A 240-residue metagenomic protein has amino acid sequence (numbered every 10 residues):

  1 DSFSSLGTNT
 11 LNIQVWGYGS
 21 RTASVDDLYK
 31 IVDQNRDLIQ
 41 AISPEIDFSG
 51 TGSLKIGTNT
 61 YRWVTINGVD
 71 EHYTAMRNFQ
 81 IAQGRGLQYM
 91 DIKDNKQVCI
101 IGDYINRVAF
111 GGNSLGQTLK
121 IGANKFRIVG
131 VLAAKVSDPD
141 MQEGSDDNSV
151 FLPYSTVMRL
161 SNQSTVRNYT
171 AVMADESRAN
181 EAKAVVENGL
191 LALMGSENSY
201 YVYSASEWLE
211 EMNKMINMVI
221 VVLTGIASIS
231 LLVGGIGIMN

Functional and structural regions predicted by a protein language model:
D1, N213-N240: Hydrophobic alpha-helical transmembrane segments of multi-pass inner-membrane transport and secretion
D1-T65, H72-A75, R107, M158-N162 (+5 more regions): Hydrophobic, regular-secondary-structure patches
T10, L87, I105, A133 (+2 more regions): Short, flexible micro-motifs
W16-Y18, N59, M90-I92, V172-A174 (+1 more regions): Short strand-loop junctions, especially beta-strand C-caps/beta-turns that link beta-sheets to coils or alpha-helices
G17-S20, G102, D175, S230: Structured beta->alpha junctions
S20-D27, D33-L38, K120-K125, V131-L223: Mechanotransmission and gating elements of multispan inner-membrane complexes involved in transport and envelope
I46, N59-L160, S164, N180-E181: Hydrophobic secondary-structure segments that place a key small or acidic residue at a functional site
T51-G52, D91, E210: Generic structural signal for helix capping and beta-alpha/helix-loop junctions
